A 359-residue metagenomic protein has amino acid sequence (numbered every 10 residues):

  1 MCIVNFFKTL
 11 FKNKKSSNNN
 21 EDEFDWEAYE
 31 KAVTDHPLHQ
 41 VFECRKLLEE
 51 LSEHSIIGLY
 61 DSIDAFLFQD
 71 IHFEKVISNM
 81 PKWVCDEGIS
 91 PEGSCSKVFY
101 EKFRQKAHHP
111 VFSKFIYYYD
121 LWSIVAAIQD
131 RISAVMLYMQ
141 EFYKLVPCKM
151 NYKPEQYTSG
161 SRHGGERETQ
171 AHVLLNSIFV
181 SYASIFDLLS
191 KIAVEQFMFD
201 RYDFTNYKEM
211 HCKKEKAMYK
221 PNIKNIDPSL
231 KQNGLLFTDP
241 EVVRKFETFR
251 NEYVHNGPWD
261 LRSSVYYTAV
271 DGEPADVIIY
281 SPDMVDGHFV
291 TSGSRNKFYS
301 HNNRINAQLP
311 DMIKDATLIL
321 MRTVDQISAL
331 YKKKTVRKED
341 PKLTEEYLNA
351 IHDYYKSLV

Functional and structural regions predicted by a protein language model:
C2-D130, S161-V173, K191-V359: Acidic, Ser/Thr/Gly/Pro-rich intrinsically disordered interaction regions
I132-T169, F179, D187: A short mid-domain helix/strand-loop element embedded in enzyme catalytic domains that forms or borders the active-site
